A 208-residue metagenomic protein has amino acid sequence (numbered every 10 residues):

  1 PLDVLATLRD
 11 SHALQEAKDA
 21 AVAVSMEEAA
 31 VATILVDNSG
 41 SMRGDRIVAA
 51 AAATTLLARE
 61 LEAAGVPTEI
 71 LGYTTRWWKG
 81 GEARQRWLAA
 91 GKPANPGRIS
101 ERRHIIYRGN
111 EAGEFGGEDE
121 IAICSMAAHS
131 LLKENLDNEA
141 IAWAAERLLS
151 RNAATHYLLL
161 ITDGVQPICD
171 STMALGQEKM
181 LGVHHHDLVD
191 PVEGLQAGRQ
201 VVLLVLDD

Functional and structural regions predicted by a protein language model:
P1-H185, P191, A197-R199, D208: Acidic, glycine-rich A-domain
